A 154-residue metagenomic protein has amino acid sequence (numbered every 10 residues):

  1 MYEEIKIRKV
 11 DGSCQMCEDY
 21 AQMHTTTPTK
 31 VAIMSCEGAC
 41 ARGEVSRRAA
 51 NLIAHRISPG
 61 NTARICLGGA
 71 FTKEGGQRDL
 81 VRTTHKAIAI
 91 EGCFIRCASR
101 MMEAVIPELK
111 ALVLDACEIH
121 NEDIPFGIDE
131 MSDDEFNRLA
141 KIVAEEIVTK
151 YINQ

Functional and structural regions predicted by a protein language model:
M1-A63, G76-R78, R82-A87, R96-Q154: Iron-sulfur (Fe-S) cluster-binding modules
G68-E74: Short acidic loop-to-helix transition motifs that present clustered carboxylates
